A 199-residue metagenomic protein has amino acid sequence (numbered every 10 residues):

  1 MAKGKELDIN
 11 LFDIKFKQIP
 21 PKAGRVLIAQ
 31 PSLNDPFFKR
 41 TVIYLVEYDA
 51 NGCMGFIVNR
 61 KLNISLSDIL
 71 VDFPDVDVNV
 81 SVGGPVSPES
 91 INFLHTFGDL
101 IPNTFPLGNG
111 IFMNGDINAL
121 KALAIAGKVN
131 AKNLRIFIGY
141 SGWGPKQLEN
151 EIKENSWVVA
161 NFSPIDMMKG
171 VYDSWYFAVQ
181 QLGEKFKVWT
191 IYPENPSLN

Functional and structural regions predicted by a protein language model:
A2-F137, S141-N199: A short aromatic-anchored loop/beta-hairpin motif
